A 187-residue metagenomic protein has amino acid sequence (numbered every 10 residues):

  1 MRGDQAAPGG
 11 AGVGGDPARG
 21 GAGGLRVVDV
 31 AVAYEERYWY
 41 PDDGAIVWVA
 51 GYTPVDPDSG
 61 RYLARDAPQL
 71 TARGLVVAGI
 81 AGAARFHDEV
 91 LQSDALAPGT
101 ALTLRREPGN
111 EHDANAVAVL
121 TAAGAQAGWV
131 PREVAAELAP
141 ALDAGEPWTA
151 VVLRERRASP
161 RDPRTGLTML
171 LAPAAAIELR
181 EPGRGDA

Functional and structural regions predicted by a protein language model:
M1-A187: Conserved active-site motif detector
